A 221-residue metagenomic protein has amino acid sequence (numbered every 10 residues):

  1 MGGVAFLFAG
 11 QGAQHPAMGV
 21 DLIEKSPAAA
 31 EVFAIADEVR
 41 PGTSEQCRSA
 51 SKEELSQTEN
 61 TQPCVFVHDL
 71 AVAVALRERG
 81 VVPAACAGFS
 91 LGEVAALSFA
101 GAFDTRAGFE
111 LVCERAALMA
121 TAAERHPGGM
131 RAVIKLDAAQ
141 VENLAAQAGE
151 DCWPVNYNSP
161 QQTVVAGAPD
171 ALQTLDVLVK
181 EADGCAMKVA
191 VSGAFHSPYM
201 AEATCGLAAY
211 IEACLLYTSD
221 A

Functional and structural regions predicted by a protein language model:
M1-G2, V82, H126, S159: Residue-level preference for short coil/turn positions at secondary-structure junctions
G2-A87, V165: Helix-rich "cap/lid" substructures immediately adjacent to catalytic or cofactor-binding pockets
Q11-A13, E38-P41, A100-S219: Alpha/beta catalytic cores of group-transfer enzymes, especially the acyltransferase/condensing modules of polyketide
M18, T58, L97, M130 (+1 more regions): Generic anion/oxyanion-binding catalytic loop in active/binding sites
M18-V20, A96, A100, L175: Ubiquitous "structural anchor" signal
R48-L55, A95, C185-V189: A short small-residue
Q62-A132: Gly/Ser-rich oxyanion-binding loop with an adjacent helix/lid that shapes the negatively charged ligand pocket
